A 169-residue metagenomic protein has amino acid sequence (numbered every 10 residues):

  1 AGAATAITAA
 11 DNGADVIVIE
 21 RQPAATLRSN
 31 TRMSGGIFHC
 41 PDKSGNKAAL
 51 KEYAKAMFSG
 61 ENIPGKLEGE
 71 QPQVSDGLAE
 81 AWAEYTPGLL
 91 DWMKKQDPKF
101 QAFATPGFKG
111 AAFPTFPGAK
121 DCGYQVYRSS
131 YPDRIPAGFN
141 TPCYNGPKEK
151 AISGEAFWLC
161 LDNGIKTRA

Functional and structural regions predicted by a protein language model:
A1-K55, C122, A137, P142-A169: Residues forming the flavin
R21-P106, F113-P114, G118-D121: Redox-cofactor-proximal catalytic regions of oxidoreductases
W82-A169: Conserved redox-cofactor binding core of oxidoreductases
